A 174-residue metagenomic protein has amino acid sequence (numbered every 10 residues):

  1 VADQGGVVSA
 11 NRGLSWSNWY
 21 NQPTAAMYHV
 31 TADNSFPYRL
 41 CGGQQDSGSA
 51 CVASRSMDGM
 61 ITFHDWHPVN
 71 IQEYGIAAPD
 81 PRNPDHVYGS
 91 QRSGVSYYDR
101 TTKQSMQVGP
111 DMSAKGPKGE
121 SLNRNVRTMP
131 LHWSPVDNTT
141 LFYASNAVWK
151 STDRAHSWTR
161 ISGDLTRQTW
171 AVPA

Functional and structural regions predicted by a protein language model:
V1-A174: Beta-propeller blade termini and top-face loops
